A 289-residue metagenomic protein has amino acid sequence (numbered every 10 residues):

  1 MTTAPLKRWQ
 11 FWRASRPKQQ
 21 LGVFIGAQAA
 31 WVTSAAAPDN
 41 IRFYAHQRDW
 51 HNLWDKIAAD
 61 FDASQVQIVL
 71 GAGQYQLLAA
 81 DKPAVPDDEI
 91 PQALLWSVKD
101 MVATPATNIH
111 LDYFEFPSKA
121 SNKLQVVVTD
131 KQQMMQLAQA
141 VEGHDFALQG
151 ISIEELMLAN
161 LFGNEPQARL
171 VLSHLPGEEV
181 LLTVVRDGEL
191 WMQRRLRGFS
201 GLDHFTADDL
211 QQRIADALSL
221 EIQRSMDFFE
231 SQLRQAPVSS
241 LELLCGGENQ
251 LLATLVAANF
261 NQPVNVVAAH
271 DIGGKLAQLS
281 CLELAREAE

Functional and structural regions predicted by a protein language model:
M1-E289: Hydrophobic/aromatic-enriched cytosolic interaction surfaces used to assemble or bind macromolecules
